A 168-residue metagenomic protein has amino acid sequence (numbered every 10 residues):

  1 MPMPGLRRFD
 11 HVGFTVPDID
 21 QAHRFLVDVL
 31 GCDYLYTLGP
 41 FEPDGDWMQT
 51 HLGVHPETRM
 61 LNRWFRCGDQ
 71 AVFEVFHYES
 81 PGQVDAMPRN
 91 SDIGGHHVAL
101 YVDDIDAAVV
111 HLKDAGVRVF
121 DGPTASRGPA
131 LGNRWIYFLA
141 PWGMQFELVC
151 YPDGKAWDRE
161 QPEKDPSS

Functional and structural regions predicted by a protein language model:
M1-G5, F14, T37, F73 (+2 more regions): Vicinal oxygen chelate
G5, W64-C67, P88, Y137-L139: Short, low-complexity cationic-aromatic patches
F9, F65, Q70-V75, G95 (+1 more regions): Short, structured motif recognition centered on aromatic/hydrophobic residues
F9-H11, I93-H97, N133: Short, solvent-exposed beta-strand edge segments and adjacent coil->beta transition regions
T15-Q70, A107, D114, S126 (+1 more regions): Core segments of cupin and vicinal oxygen chelate
E42, S80, P152-G154: A short acidic/small-residue loop/turn micro-motif
F76-G82: Short beta-strand-to-loop junctions in surface cap/lid or active-site-entrance loops
M87-S91, A108-V110: Long, charged/polar, surface-exposed segments that mediate recognition or autoinhibition
